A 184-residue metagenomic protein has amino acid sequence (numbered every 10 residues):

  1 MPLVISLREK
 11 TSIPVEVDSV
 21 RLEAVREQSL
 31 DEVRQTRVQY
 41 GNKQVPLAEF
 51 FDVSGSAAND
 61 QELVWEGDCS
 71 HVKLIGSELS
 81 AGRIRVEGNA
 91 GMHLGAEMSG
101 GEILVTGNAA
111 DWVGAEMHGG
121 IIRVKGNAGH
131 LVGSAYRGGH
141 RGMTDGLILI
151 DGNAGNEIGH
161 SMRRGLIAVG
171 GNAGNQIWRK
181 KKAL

Functional and structural regions predicted by a protein language model:
M1-L184: Long, distal/terminal scaffolding or interaction modules with repetitive or compositionally biased sequence
